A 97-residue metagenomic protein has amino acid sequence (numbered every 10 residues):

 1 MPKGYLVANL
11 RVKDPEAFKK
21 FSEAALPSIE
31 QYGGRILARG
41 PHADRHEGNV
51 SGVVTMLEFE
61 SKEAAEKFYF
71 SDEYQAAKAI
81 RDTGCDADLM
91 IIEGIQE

Functional and structural regions predicted by a protein language model:
M1-V53, E60-F70, E93-E97: Short S/T/G/P-rich N-terminal loop/turn motif that feeds into the first structured element of a domain
K62, E66-M90: C-terminal structural segments of small proteins and small subunits
